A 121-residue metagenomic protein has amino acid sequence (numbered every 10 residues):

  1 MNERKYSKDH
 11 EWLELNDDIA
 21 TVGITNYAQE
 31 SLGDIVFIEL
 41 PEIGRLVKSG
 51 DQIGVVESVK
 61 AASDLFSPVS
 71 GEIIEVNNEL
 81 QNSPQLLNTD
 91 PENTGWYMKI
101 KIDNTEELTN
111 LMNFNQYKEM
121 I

Functional and structural regions predicted by a protein language model:
M1-Q52, Q85, T89-I121: Acidic, low-complexity mobile loops and tails
R4-S7, S63-S70: Short coil-to-beta-strand transition motifs
L13-L15, V59, V76-E79, T105: Residue-level recognition of beta-strand microenvironments
I19, S70-E72: Structural motif
N26, S58-A61, V69: Periplasm/extracytoplasmic soluble domains of Gram-negative envelope assemblies and related organellar analogs
